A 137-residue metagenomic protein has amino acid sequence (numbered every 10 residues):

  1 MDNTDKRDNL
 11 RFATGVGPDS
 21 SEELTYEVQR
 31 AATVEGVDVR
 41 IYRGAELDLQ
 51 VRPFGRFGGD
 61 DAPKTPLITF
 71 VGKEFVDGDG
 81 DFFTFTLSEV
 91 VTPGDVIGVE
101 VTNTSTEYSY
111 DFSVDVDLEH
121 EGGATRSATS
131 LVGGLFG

Functional and structural regions predicted by a protein language model:
M1-T33, D38-G137: Beta-strand-centric surfaces of beta-sandwich/beta-rich domains
